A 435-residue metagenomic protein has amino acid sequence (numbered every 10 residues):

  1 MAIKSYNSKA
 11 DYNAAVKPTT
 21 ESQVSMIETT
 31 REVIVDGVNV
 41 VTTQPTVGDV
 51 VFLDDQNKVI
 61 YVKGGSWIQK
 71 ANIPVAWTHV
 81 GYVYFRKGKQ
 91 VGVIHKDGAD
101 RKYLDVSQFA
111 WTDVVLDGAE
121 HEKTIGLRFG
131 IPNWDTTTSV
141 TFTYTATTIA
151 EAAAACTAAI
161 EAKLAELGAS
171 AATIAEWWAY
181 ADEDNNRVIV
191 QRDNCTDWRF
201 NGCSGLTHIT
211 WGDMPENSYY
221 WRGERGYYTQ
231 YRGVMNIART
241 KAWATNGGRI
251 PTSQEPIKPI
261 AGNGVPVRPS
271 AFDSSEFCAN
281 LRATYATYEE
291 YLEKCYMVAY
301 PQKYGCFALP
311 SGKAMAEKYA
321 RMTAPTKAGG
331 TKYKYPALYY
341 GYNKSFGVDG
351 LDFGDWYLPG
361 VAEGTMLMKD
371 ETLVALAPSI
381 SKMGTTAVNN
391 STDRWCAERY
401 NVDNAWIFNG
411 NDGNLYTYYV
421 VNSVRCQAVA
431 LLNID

Functional and structural regions predicted by a protein language model:
I3, A10-S22, G48-A110, N201 (+2 more regions): Short, compositionally biased
D11-P45, T147, F346: Surface-exposed ligand/attachment interfaces on beta-rich extracellular proteins
I27, D36-G37, F52-D54, Y61-G64 (+1 more regions): Beta-strand-rich, repetitive solenoid scaffolds
V50, D113-S204: Extended, beta-strand-rich, solvent-exposed assembly scaffolds of outer structural proteins
Y61, K334, N343-K344, V361-D435: C-terminal, surface-exposed recognition/capping segments
W134-T136, G347-F353, N401-D403: Short, solvent-exposed loop/turn segments that connect beta-strands within catalytic domains and beta-strand-rich
E151, A155, A159, P336 (+2 more regions): Extracytoplasmic/secreted proteins, especially bacterial periplasmic and envelope-associated proteins
A159-L167, K344-G347, L367-D370: Structured segments of extracytoplasmic/periplasmic soluble domains in secreted or envelope-associated proteins
